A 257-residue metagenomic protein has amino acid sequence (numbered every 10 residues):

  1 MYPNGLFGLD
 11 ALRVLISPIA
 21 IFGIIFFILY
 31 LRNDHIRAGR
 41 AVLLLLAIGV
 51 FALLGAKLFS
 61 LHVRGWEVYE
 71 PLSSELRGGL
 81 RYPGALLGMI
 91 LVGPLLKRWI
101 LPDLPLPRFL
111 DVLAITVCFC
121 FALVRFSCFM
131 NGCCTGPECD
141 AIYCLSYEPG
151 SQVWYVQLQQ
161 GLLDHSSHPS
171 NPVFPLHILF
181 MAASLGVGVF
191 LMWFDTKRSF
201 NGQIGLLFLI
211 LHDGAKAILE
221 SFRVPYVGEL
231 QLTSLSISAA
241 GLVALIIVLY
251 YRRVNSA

Functional and structural regions predicted by a protein language model:
M1-A257: Hydrophobic, membrane-interfacing alpha helices
